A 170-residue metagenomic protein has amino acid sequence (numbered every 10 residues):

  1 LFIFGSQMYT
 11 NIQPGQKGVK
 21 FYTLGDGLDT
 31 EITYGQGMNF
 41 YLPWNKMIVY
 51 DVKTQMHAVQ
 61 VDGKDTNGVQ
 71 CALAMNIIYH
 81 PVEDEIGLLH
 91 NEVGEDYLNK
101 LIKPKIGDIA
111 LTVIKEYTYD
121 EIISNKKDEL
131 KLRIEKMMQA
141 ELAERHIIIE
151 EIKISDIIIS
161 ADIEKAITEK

Functional and structural regions predicted by a protein language model:
G5-I114: Hydrophobic membrane-anchoring helix/hairpin
N67, I78, L98-D162: Amphipathic, coiled-coil-like alpha-helical scaffolding segments used for oligomerization/assembly
A161-K170: Long, charge-rich amphipathic alpha-helical coiled-coil "stalk/tentacle" segments that mediate oligomerization
